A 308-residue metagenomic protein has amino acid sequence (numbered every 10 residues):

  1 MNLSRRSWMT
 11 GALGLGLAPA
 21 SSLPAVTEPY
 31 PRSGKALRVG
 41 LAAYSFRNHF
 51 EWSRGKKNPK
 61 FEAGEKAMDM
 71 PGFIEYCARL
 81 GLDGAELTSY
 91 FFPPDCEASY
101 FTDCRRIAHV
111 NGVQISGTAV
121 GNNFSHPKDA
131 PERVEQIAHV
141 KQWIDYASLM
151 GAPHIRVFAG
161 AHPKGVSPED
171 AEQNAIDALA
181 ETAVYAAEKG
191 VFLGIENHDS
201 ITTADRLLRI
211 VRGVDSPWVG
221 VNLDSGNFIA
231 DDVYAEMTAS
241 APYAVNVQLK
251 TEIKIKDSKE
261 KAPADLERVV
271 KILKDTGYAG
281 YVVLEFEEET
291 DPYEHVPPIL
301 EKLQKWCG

Functional and structural regions predicted by a protein language model:
N2-L149, D170, D177, S216 (+4 more regions): N-terminal pre-domain/capping segments
S53, G84-A85, I176-I272: Acidic/histidine-rich catalytic cores of soluble enzymes
L82, A152, A244, Y278-A279: A structural motif
T88-Y100, F124-K128, P163-S167, H198-A204 (+3 more regions): Acidic-and-aromatic substrate-binding clefts and catalytic sites of carbohydrate-active enzymes
V110-N111, M150, E188-K189, P217 (+1 more regions): Helix C-cap/helix->beta junction micro-motif
A147-V166, K189, G194-H198: Active-site groove signature of glycoside hydrolases
G280-E287: Conserved active-site loop/cleft motifs that coordinate metal ions or position small ligands
